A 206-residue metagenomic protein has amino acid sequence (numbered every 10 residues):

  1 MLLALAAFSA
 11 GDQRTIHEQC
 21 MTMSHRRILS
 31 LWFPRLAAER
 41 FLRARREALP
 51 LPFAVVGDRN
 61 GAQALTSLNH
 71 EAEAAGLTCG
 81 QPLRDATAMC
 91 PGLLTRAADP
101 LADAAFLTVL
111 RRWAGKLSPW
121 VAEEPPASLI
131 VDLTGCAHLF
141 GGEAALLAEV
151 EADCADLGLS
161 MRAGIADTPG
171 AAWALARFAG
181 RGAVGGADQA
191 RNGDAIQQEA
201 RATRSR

Functional and structural regions predicted by a protein language model:
L2-L5: Leucine-biased recognition of intrinsically disordered, low-complexity hydrophobic segments
F8, I16-I130, G135-A137, G142-D156 (+1 more regions): Residues that scaffold, gate, or flank divalent-cation-dependent active/transport sites
W173-D188: Short, low-order "capping/linker" segments at domain edges
G186-R206: Compact, charge-rich alpha-helical regulatory domains located at protein termini
